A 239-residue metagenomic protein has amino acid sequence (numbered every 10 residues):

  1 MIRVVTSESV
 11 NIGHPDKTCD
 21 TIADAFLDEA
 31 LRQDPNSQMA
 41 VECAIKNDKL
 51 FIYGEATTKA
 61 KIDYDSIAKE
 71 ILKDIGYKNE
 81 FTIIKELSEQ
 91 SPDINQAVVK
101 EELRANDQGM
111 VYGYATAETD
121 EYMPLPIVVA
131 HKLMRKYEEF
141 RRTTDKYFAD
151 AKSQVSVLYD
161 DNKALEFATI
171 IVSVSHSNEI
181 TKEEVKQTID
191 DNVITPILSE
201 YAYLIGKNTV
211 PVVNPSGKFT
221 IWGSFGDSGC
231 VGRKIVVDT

Functional and structural regions predicted by a protein language model:
M1-A40, I45: N-terminal, positively charged regions that mediate nucleic acid binding
T6, V10, N47-K49, S66-K73 (+1 more regions): Glycine-rich, mobile lid/loop segments that gate access to catalytic sites or pores
P15, Y53-K61, Y122: Short secondary-structure transition/capping motifs
N36-Q38, D150, G232: Short beta-strand-initiation
A40-T58: Short, charge-patterned binding micro-sites
E55-I62, S216-I235: Short glycine/threonine-rich loop-to-helix capping motif typified by GTGT followed within a few residues by an Asp-Pro
